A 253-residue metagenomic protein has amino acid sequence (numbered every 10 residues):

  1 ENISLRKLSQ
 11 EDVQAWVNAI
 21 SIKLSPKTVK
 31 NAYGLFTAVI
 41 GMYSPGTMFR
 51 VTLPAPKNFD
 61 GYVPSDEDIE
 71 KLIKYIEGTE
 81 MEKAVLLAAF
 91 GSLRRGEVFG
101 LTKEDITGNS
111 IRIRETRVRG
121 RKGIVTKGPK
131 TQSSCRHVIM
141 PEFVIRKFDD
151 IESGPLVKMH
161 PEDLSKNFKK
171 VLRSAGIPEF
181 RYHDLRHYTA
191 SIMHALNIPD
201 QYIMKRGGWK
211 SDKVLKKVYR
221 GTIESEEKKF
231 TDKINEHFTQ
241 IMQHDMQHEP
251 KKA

Functional and structural regions predicted by a protein language model:
I3-T52, R94-G96: N-terminal DNA-binding recognition helix of tyrosine site-specific recombinases/integrases
R6, G46, P54-Y75, G120-E142 (+1 more regions): DNA breakage-rejoining catalytic core of tyrosine-based enzymes
P26, K30, G46-G100, R186: Basic, Lys/Arg- and aromatic-enriched nucleic-acid-binding interface segment
G41-M42, G46-T47, L86-R117, Q201: Short, charged phosphate-coordinating catalytic segments
V63, R117, I145, G207-K233: Catalytic-site neighborhood detector that most strongly recognizes the C-terminal catalytic loop/helix of tyrosine
D105-G108, I198-V218, D245, E249: Short, polar N-cap/turn motifs at the start of nucleic acid-interacting alpha helices
R119-K122, K127-C135, E142-V144, D232-A253: C-terminal secondary-structure termini that scaffold catalytic or DNA-interacting sites
I139-P178: Active-site/catalytic core of tyrosine-dependent DNA strand-transfer enzymes
